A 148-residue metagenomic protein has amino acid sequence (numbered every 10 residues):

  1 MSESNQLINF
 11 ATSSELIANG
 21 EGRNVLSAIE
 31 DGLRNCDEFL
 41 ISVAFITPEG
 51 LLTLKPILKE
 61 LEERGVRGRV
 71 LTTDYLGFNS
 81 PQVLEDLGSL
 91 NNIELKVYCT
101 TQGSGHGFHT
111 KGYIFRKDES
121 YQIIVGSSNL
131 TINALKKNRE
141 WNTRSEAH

Functional and structural regions predicted by a protein language model:
M1-H148: PLD/PLD-like phosphodiesterase catalytic module centered on the HKD motif
